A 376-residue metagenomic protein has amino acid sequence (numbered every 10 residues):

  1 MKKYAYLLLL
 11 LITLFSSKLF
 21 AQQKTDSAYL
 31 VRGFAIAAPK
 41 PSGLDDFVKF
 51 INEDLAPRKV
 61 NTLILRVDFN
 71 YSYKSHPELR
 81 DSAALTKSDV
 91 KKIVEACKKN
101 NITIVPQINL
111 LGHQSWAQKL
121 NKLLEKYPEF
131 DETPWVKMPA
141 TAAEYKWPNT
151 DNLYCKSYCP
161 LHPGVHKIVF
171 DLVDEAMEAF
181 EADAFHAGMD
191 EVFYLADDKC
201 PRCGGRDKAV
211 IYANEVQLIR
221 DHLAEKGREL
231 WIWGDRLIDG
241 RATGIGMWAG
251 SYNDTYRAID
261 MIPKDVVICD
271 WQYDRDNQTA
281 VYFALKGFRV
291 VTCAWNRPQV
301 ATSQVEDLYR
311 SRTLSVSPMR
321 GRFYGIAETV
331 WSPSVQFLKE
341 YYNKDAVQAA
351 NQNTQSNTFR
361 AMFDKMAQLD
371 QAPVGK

Functional and structural regions predicted by a protein language model:
M1-Q23: Bacterial Sec-dependent N-terminal signal peptides
K2-Y4, S27, Y71: Intrinsically disordered, low-complexity segments enriched in small/polar residues
Y4, S16, N101, P128 (+3 more regions): Short, flexible coil/linker elements and helix-boundary hinge sites characteristic of intrinsically disordered
A5-Y6, A21, L110-G112, R289: Intrinsically disordered, low-complexity segments enriched in glycine/proline and serine/threonine
Q22-E53, P57-R58, T62, V136-T141 (+5 more regions): N-terminal hydrophobic targeting/anchoring segments and the immediately downstream early-domain regions of hydrolases
A35-S251, A258-D260, V266: Aromatic-lined carbohydrate-binding surfaces of glycoside hydrolases
A96-Q118, K137-L172, E181, I268-F288 (+1 more regions): Electropositive, surface-exposed helix/loop patches at the edges of structured domains that serve as adaptable
A179, P201-A361: Catalytic-core regions of glycoside hydrolase
